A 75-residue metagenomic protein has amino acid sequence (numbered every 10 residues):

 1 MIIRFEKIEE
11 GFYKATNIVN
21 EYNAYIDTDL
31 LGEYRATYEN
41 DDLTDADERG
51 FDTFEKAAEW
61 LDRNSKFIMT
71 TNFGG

Functional and structural regions predicted by a protein language model:
I2-E9, E39-G75: Mixed-charge, Lys/Arg-enriched low-complexity segments
I2-Y25: N-terminal acidic leader/helix
F12, E21, E33, F54-E55: Short, intrinsically disordered, low-complexity terminal segments
I18-A46, R63-N64: Short aromatic-glycine-(Arg/Gly/Cys) micro-motifs in beta-strand/loop hairpins
